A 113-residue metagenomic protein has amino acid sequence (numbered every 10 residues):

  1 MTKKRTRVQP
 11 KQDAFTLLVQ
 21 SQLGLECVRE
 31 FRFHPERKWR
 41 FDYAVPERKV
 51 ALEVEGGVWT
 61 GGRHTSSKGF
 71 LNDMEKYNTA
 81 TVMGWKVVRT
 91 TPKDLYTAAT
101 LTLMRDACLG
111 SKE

Functional and structural regions predicted by a protein language model:
M1-E113: Nucleic-acid endo/exonuclease domains
